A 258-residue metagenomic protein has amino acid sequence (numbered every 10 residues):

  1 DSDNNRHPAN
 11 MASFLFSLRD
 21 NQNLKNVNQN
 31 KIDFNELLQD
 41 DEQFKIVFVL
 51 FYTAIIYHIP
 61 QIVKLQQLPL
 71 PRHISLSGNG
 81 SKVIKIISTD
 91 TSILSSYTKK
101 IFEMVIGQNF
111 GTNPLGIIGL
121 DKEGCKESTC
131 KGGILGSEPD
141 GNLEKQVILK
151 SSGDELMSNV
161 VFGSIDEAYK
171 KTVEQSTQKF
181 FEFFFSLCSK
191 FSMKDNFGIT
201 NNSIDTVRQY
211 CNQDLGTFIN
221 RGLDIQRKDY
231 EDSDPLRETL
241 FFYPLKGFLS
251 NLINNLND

Functional and structural regions predicted by a protein language model:
S2-D258: Helical "lid/coupling" subdomains associated with nucleotide-phosphate turnover
